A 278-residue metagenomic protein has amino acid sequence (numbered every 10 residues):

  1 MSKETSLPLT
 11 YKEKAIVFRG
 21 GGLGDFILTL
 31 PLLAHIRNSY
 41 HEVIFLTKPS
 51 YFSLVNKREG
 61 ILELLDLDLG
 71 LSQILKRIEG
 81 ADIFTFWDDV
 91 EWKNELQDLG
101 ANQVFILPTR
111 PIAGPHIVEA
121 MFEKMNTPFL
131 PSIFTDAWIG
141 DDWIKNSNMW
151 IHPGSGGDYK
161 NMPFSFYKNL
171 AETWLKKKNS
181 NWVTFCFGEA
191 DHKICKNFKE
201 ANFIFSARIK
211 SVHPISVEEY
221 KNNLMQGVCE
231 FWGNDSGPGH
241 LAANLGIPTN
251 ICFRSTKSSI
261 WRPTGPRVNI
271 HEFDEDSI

Functional and structural regions predicted by a protein language model:
M1-I278: Catalytic machinery of carbohydrate-active enzymes, primarily nucleotide-sugar-dependent glycosyltransferases
